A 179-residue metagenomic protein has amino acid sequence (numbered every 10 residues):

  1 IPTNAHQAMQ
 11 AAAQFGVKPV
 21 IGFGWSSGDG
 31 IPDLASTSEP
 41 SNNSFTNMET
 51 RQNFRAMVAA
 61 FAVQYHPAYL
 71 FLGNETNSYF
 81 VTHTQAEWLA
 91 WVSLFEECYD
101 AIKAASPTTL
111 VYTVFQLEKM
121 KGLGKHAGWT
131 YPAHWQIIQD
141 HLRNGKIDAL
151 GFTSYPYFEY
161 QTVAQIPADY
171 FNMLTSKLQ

Functional and structural regions predicted by a protein language model:
I1, Y65-A68, L72-N74, F115 (+2 more regions): Aromatic- and acid-rich polysaccharide-binding/catalytic face of secreted or lumenal carbohydrate-active enzymes
I1-P40, N53, M57-A59, Q85-Y112 (+1 more regions): Aromatic-lined substrate-binding rim segments of carbohydrate-active enzymes
S27-I31, S78-V81, T113-G124, F152-F158 (+1 more regions): Active-site clefts of carbohydrate-active enzymes
S41-S44, A127: Short, compositionally biased strand/turn segments that nucleate or flank brief secondary-structure elements
N43-M48, H83-Q85: Second-shell loop/turn segments in exported
R51-F61, K125-L142: Short, acidic/polar
R55-W88, Y112-L117, P156: Active-site groove signature of glycoside hydrolases
F71-N74, V92-A133, Q179: Aromatic-lined carbohydrate-recognition surfaces of secreted/lumenal glycan-active proteins
